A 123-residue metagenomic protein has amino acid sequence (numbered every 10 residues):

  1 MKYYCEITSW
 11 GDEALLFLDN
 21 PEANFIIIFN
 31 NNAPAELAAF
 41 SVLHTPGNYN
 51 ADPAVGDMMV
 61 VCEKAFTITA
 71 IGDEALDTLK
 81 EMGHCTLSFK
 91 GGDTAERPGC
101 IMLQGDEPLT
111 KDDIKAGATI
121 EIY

Functional and structural regions predicted by a protein language model:
M1-N24: N-terminal, charge-rich interaction modules
I28, M59-V60, E121: Hydrophobic beta-strand signal
L37-N48, E96-D106: Short, structured beta-strand/loop micro-motifs enriched in basic residues and often containing a Trp
Y49-N50, E74-D77, T110: Short beta-strands and strand-coil junctions in structured, solvent-facing domains, enriched
N50-A54, M59-V60, I114: Short, well-ordered loop/turn sites that connect or cap secondary structure elements
A65-E74: Short beta-strand-centered aromatic/proline hotspots
A75-T86: Short, solvent-exposed secondary-structure boundary/capping segments
G91-Y123: Helix-rich interaction surfaces within compact, conserved domain-sized segments that mediate assembly or partner
